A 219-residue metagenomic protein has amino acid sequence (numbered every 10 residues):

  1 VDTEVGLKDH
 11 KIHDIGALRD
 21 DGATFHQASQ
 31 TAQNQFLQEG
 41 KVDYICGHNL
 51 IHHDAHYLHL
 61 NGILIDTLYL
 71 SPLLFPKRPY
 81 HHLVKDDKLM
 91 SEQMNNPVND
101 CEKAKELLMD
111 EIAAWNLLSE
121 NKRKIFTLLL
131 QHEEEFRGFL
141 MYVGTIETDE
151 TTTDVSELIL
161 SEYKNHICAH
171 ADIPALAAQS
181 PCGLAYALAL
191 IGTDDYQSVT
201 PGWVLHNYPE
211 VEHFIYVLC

Functional and structural regions predicted by a protein language model:
V1-D2, S71-L74, C219: Short intrinsically disordered, low-complexity coil segments enriched in acidic
V1-G16: Entry/capping segment at the start of metal-dependent catalytic domains with acidic active-site entry clusters
D9, A17-W115: Conserved DEDDh/DEDDy metal-dependent 3′-5′ exonuclease domain
I12-I15, I45, I51, I63-I65 (+8 more regions): Weak global preference for isoleucine
H13, G22, S180-L184: Generic structural motif recognizing short loop/turn segments at the entrances and edges of beta-strands
A32, H82, K124-I125, Y186 (+1 more regions): Exposed alpha-helical structural elements
L83-S156: Acidic, Mg2+-coordinating catalytic module of metal-dependent nucleases/exonucleases that use a two-metal-ion mechanism
E134-C219: N-terminal helicase ATP-binding lobe
